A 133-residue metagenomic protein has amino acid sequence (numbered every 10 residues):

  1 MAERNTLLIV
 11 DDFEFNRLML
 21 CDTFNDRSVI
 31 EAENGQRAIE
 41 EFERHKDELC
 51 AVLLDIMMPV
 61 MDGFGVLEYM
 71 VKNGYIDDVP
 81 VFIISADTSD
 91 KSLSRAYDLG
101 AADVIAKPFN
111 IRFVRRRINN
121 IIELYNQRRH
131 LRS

Functional and structural regions predicted by a protein language model:
E14-E31: Two-component/phosphorelay signaling modules centered on CheY-like receiver
E31-A51: Acidic, metal-coordinating helix/loop segments flanking the phosphotransfer/catalytic sites of two-component signaling
D47-C50, G74-P80: His-Asp phosphorelay/catalytic-motif detector in bacterial-type signaling
M58: Receiver (REC) domain active-site loop signature in two-component systems and cognate sites in sensor histidine kinases
K91, F109-I118: C-terminal output helix
